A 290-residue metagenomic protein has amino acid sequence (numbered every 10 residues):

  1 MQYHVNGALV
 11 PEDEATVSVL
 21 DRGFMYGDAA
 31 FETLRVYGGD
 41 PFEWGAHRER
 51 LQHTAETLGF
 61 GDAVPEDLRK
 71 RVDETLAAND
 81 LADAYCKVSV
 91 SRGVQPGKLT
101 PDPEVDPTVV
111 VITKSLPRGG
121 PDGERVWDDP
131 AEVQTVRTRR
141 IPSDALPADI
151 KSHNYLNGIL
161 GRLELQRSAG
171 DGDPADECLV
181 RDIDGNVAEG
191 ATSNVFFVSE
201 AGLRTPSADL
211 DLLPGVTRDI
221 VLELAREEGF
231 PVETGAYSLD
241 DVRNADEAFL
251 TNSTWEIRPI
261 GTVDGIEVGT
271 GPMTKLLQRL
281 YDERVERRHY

Functional and structural regions predicted by a protein language model:
M1-F60, T100-Y290: Helix-start/capping segments and mature chain N-termini
D62-V64: N-proximal low-complexity "stem/linker" segments adjacent to membrane-targeting elements
E66-D122: Active-site pocket-lining segments that scaffold enzyme catalytic pockets across diverse folds
